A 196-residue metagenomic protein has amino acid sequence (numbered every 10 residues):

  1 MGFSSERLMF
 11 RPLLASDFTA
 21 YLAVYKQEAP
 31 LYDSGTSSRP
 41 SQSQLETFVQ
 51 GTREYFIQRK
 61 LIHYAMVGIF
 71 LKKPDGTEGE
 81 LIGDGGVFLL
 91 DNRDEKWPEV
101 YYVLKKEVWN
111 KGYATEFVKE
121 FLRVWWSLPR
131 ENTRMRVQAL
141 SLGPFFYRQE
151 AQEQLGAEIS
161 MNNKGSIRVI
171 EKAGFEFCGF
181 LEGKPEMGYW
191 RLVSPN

Functional and structural regions predicted by a protein language model:
M1-E107, L122-Q152, E176-N196: GNAT-family acyltransferases
S38, S160-N162: Short beta->alpha junction loops/turns
G79, G112, N163: Conserved G/P- and acidic residue-centered "switch" motifs that form tight phosphate/ATP-binding loops in soluble
V108, G112-F121: Conserved acetyl-CoA pyrophosphate-binding loop and the N-cap/start of the following alpha-helix in GNAT-like
F117, N163-S166: Conserved short alpha-helix immediately C-terminal to the canonical SAM/SAH-binding motif I of Rossmann-like
L155-I159: Conserved hydrophobic beta-strand within the GNAT/NAT acetyltransferase core sheet that lines the active-site cleft
I170: Conserved active-site tyrosine of GNAT-family acetyltransferases
